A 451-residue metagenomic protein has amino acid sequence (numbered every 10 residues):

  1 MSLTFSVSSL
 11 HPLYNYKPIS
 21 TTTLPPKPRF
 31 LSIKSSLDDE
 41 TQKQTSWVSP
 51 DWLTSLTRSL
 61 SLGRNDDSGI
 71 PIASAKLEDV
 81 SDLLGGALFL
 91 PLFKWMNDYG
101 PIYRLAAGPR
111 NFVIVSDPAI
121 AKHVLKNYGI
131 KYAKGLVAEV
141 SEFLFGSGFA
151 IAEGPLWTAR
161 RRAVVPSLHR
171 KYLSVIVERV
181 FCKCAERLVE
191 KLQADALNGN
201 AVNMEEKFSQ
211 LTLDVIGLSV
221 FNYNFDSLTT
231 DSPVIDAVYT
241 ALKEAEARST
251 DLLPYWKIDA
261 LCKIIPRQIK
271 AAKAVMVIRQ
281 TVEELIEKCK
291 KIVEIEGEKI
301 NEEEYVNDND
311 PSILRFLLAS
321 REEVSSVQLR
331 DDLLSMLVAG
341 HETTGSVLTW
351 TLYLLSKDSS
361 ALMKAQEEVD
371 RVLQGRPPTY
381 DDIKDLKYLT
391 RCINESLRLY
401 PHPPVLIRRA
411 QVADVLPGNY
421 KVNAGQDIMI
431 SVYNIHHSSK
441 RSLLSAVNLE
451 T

Functional and structural regions predicted by a protein language model:
S2-P12, A106-V113, Y172-K183, Q193-L218 (+5 more regions): Cytochrome P450
S2-S147, A152-A159, V180-K191, D226 (+3 more regions): N-terminal membrane-proximal hinge/A-helix region immediately C-terminal to the signal-anchor transmembrane segment
S68-I72, E178-C182, P233-L242, M276 (+5 more regions): Cytochrome P450 I-helix active-site segment
A87-K94, S320-D331, I435-T451: Cytochrome P450 heme-binding Cys-pocket and its upstream "meander" loop
P109-K122, G146, E186, V202-S227 (+4 more regions): Hydrophobic mid-domain F-helix/FG-region of cytochrome P450s
A121-K126, F225-D226, S360, I435-V447: Cytochrome P450 core scaffold surrounding the K-helix E-X-X-R motif and the conserved "meander" helix-loop region
H169-R170, V175, D251, A271-L348 (+3 more regions): Conserved cytochrome P450 catalytic core segment spanning the I/J/K helices
